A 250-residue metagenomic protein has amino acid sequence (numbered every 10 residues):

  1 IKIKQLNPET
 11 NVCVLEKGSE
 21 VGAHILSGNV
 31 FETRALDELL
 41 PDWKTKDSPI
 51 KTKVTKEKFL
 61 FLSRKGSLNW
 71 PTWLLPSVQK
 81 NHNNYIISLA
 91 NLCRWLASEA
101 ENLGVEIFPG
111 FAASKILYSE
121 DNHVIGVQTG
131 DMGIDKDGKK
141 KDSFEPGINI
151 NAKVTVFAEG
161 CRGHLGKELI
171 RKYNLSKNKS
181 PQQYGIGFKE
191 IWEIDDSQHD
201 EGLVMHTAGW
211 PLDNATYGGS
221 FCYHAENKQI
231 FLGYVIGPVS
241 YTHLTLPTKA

Functional and structural regions predicted by a protein language model:
K4-H24: Glycine-rich FAD pyrophosphate-binding loop
G18-R64: N-terminal FAD cofactor-binding segment of flavoenzymes
G28-E32, I170-L175: Short secondary-structure boundary/capping segments
S48-I50, N178-Q182, H206-D213: Short Gly/Pro-enriched turn/cap motifs at secondary-structure boundaries
L60-V154, A158, H164: Feature captures the FAD/FMN-dependent oxidoreductase FAD-binding
R162, R171-G202: Central beta-strand plus flanking loop segment that forms part of the substrate or channel wall within the catalytic
T207-P238: Active-site substrate-recognition segment that forms the wall of the catalytic cavity or substrate channel
T242-A250: Conserved small/polar residues in nucleotide/adenosyl-binding loops
